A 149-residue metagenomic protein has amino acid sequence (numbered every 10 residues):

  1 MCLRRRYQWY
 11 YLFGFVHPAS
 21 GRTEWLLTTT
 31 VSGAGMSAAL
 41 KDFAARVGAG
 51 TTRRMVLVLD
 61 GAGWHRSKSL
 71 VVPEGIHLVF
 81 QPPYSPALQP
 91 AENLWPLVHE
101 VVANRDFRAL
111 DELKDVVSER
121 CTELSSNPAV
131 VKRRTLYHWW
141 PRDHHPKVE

Functional and structural regions predicted by a protein language model:
M1-K41, Y137-V148: Extended, low-complexity cationic-aromatic segments
M1-R5, E74-N93: RNase H-like polynucleotidyl transferase catalytic core
G14-F15, G21, D60, Q89 (+1 more regions): Generic structural signal for small/hydrophobic residues in well-ordered secondary structure, especially within
L40, T51-H65, Q89: Acidic/histidine-rich, metal-coordinating catalytic segments
A49, L57, A62, L78-Q81 (+1 more regions): Single, function-defining residue in the core of a domain
S67-G75: Short, aromatic/basic amphipathic alpha-helical patches
A91-E149: C-terminal anion-handling pockets and recognition modules
